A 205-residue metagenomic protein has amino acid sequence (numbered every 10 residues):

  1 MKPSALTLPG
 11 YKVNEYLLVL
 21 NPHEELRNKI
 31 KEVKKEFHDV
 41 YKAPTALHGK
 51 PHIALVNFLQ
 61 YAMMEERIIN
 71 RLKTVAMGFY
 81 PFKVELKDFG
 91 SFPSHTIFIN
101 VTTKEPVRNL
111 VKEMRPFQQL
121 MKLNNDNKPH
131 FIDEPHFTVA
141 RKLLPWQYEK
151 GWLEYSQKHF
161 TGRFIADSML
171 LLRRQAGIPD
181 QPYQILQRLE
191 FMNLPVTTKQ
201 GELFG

Functional and structural regions predicted by a protein language model:
M1-K83, K104-S168, D180-G205: Basic, often amphipathic N-terminal segments
I97-T103: Short histidine-centered catalytic/ligand-binding loop motif
L170-G177: Short beta-strand segments and strand-loop junctions that repeat across beta-rich extracellular domains
